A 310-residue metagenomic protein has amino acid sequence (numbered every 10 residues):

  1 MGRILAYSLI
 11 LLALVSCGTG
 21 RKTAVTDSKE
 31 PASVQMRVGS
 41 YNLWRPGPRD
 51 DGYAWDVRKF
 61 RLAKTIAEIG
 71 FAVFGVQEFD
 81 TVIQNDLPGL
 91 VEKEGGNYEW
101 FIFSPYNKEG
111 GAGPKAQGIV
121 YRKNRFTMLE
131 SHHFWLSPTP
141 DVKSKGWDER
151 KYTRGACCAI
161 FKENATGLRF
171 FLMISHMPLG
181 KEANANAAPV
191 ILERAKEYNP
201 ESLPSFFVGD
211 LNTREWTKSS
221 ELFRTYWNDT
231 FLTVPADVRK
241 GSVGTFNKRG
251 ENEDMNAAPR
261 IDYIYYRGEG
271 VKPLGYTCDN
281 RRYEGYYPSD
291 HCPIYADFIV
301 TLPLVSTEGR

Functional and structural regions predicted by a protein language model:
A6-L14: Bacterial N-terminal signal peptides
V15-E92, P105-P114, I299-R310: N-terminal, active-site-proximal structural segment of metallo-dependent hydrolase catalytic domains
K22-D27, E182, E193-S205, T213-R310: Metal-dependent phosphoester-hydrolase catalytic domains
Q35-P48, E130-F134, L168-P178: Active-site-proximal beta-strand elements of phosphoester/diester hydrolases
W44, D80, H176-P178, L211-R214 (+1 more regions): Catalytic metal-binding/acid-base residues of hydrolase active sites
G75-Q77, F103-S104, F206-D210, D229-T233: Active-site neighborhood of phospho(di)ester-bond hydrolases with catalytic His/Asp-centered motifs
Q77-R169, T277-C278: Structured beta-strand-rich core segments of catalytic domains in phosphoester-bond hydrolases
T153-S175, A183-E221: His/acidic metal-ligating clusters that form di-metal
